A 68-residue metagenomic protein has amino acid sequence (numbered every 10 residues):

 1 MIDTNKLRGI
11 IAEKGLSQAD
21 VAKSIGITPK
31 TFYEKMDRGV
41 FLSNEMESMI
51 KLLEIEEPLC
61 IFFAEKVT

Functional and structural regions predicted by a protein language model:
M1-L16, D20: A short, Lys/Arg-rich alpha-helix, primarily the initiator
G9, K23, E34: DNA-binding alpha-helical recognition surfaces that contact promoter or target DNA
A12, K23, K51: Alpha-helical residues within the helix-turn-helix
Q18, P29-K30, E57: The DNA-contacting recognition helix of HTH DNA-binding domains and analogous helical DNA-recognition elements
G26-F41: Recognition helix of helix-turn-helix/homeodomain-like DNA-binding domains that insert into the DNA major groove
R38-K51: Short, basic-rich loop-to-helix N-cap that marks the start of a DNA-contacting helix
E54-T68: Short C-terminal boundary/hinge segments that cap the last helix of small helical domains
